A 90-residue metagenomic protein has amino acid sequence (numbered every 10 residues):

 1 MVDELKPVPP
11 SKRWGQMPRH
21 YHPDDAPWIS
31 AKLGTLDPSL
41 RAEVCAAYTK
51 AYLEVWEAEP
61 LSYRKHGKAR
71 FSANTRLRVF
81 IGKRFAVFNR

Functional and structural regions predicted by a protein language model:
V2-R90: C-terminal alpha-helical interaction appendages
